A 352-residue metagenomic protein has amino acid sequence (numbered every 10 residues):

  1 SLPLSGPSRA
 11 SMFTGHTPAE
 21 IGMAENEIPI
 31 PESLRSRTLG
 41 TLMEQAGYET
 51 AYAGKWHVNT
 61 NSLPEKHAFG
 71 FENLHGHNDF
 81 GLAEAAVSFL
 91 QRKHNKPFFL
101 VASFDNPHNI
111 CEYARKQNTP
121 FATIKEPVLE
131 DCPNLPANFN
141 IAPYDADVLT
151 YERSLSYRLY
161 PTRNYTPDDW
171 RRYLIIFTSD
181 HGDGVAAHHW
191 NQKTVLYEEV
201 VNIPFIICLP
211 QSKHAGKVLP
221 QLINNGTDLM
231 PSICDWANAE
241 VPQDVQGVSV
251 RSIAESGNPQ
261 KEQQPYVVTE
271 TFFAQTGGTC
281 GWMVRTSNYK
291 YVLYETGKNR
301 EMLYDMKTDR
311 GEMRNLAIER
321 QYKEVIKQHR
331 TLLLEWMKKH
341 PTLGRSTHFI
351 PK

Functional and structural regions predicted by a protein language model:
S1-R9, G15-E20, G47-T50, L129-D131 (+2 more regions): Short, structured active-site-proximal loop/turn typified by the sulfatase FGly-forming signature C/S-X-P-X-R
L4-A10, E20-M23, V58-L63, F98 (+10 more regions): Short catalytic/ligand-binding loop motif for oxyanion handling, primarily in non-cytosolic enzymes, centered on
S8-I124: Catalytic-site neighborhoods of secreted/periplasmic enzymes that process anionic sulfate/phosphate groups
M12, M43, Y52, F99-F104 (+4 more regions): Beta-strand elements within well-structured catalytic alpha/beta cores of enzymes that handle phosphate/sulfate esters
M43, K55, F99-A102, F205-I206 (+3 more regions): A short aromatic-rich beta-strand->coil structural motif
H77, L82, P97, D183-A187 (+6 more regions): C-terminal cap/loop subdomain of S1 sulfatases and analogous C-terminal strand-loop tails that border
R92-H94, F104-I223, W236-D244, L293-G297 (+1 more regions): Active-site-proximal cap/lid insertion segments
K116-N118, E152, S156, Y160-W170 (+2 more regions): Long, internal low-complexity/basic segments
